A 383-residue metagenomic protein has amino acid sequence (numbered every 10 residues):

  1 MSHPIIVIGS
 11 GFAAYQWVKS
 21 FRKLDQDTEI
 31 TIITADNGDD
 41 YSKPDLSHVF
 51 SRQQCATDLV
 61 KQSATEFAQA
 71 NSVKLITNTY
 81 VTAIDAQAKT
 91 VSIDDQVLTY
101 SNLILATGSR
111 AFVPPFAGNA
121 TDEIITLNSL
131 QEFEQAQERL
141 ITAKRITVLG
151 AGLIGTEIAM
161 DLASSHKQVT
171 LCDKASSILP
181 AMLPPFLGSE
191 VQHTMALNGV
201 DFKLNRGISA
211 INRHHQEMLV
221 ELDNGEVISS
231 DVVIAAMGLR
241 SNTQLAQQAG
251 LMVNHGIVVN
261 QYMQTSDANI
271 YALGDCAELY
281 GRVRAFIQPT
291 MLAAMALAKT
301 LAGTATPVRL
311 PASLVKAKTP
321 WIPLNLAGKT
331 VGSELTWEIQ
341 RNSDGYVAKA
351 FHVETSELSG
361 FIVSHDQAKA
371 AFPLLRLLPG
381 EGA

Functional and structural regions predicted by a protein language model:
M1-I6, Q62-R145, E221-D223, V227 (+2 more regions): FAD-binding core/adjacent interface of flavoenzyme oxidoreductases
S2-P4, C276-A370: Mid-to-C-terminal Rossmann-like scaffold of FAD/NAD(P)H-dependent oxidoreductases
S2-V73, D161-M182: Beta1-alpha1 glycine-rich phosphate/pyrophosphate-binding loop at the start of Rossmann-like nucleotide-binding domains
G9-F12, N128, G150-G152: Glycine-rich Rossmann-fold phosphate-binding loop(s) that bind the pyrophosphate of adenine dinucleotide cofactors
V60, I154-A210, T290, V308-K316 (+1 more regions): Rossmann-like dinucleotide-binding cores of NAD(P)H-dependent redox enzymes
T77-A88, L204-Q216: A conserved short coil-to-beta-strand element within the FAD-binding core of flavoproteins
A120-I141, E221, E226-K299: FAD-site-proximal beta/loop scaffold in flavoenzymes
Q367-E381: A short, polar/charged loop-to-alpha-helix boundary motif
